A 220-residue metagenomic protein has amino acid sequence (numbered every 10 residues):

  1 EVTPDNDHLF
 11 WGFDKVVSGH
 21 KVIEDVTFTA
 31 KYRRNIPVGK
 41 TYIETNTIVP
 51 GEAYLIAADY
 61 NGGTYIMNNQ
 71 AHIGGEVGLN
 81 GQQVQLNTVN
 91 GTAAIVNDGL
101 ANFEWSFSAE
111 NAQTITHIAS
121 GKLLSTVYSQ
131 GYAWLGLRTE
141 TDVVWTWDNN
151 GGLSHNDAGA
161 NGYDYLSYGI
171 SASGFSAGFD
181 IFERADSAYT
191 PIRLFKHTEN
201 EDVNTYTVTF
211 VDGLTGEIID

Functional and structural regions predicted by a protein language model:
E1-H20: Surface-exposed interfaces of beta-sheet-rich extracellular modules
D5, K21-I23, V49, V203: Surface-exposed coil/turn segments at beta-strand junctions on protein surfaces, enriched
D7-F10, G121, Y163, T207 (+1 more regions): Disulfide-stabilized extracellular ectodomain repeats and their linkers
F13, A30, L124, L166-Y168 (+1 more regions): Conserved, structurally critical residues in compact or repeat modules of secreted/surface and RNA-related proteins
K15-R34, E183-P191: Extracellular interaction modules
K15-V16, T209-D220: Short, solvent-exposed loop/edge segments of extracellular or virion-exposed proteins
V26, E52-Y54, N204-T209: Short structural boundary motif marking the start of a folded domain
I36-D202: Lectin-like carbohydrate-binding module/patch detector with strong preference for beta-trefoil
